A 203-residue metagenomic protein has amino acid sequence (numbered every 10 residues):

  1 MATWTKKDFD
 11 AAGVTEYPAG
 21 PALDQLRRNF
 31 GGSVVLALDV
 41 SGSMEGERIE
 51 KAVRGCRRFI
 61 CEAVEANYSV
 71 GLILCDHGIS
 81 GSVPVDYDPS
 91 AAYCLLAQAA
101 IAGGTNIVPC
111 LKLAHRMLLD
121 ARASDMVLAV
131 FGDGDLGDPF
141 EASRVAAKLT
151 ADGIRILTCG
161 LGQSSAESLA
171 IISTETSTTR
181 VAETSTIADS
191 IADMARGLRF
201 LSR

Functional and structural regions predicted by a protein language model:
M1-V35, G42-R48, R203: Acidic, polar low-complexity linker/tail segments
K6-D8, A99-G104, G134-A182, A192: VWA/integrin I-like adhesion module and closely mimicked acidic/polar interface patches used
P21, G55, P109-R116, E141 (+1 more regions): Well-ordered alpha-helical segments embedded in enzymatic catalytic cores
L26-P84, C110-L111, V127-F131, C159: Von Willebrand factor
E45, G78-P84, G137-F140, A166-L169 (+1 more regions): Switch/connector loops and helix/strand junctions flanking conserved nucleotide-binding motifs in nucleotide-processing
E62-E65, A121, A147-I154: Arginine/glycine-rich "motif VI" loop of SF2 helicases in the C-terminal RecA-like domain
Y68-Q98, L113, M117-L119, E167-E175: Short beta-strand-loop
R180-R203: C-terminal "exit" segments of structured domains
